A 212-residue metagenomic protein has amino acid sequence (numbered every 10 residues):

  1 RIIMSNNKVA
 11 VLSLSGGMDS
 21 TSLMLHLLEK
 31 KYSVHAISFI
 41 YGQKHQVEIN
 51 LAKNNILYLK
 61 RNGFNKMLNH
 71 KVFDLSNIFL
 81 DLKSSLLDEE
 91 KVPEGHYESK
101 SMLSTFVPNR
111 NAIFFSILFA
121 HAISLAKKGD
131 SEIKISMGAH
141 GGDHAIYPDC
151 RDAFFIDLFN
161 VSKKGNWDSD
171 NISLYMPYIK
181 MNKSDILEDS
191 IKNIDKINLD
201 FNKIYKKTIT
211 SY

Functional and structural regions predicted by a protein language model:
I3-D200: ATP-dependent adenylation/nucleotidyltransferase module used to activate substrates
L199-Y212: Immediate flanking context of iron-sulfur cluster ligation sites
